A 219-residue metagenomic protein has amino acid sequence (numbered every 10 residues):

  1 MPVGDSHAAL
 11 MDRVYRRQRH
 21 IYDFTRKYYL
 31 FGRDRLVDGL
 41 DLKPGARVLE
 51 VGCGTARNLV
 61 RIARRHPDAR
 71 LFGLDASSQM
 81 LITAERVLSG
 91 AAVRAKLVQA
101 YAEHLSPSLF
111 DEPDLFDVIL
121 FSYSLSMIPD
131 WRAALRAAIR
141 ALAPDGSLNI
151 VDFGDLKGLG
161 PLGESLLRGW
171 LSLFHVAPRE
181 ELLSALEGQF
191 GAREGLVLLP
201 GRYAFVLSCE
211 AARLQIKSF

Functional and structural regions predicted by a protein language model:
M1-D41, R57-R61, G163-G169: Conserved class I S-adenosyl-L-methionine
R47, D145-S147: Short glycine-centered segments of the SAM/dcSAM-binding site in methyltransferase folds
L49-V51, T55-L105: Class I SAM-dependent methyltransferase SAM/SAH-binding core
P107-V118: A short acidic, Gly/Pro-enriched loop at the edge of an enzyme's catalytic core that lines a small-molecule cofactor
D117-D130: A short SAM/SAH-binding and catalytic strip from SAM-dependent methyltransferases
R132-P144: A short glycine-rich, Lys/Arg-flanked "PGG" loop and its adjoining helix->strand segment in the class I
N149-L207: C-terminal alpha-helical "lid/dimerization" subdomain adjacent to the S-adenosyl-L-methionine
L207-F219: C-terminal lobe and adjacent flexible extensions of AdoMet/dcAdoMet transferase-like proteins
